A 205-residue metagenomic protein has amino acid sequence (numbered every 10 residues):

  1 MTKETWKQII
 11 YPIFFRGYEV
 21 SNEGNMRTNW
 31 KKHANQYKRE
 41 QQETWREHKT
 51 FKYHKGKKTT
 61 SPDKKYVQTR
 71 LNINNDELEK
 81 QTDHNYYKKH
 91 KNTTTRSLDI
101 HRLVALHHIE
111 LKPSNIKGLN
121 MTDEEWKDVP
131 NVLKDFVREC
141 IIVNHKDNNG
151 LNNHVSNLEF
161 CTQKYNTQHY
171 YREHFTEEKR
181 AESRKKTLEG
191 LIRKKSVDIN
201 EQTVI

Functional and structural regions predicted by a protein language model:
M1-I142, N149-N200: Conserved recognition-core residues within compact binding domains
V204-I205: C-terminal accessory regions appended to core domains
